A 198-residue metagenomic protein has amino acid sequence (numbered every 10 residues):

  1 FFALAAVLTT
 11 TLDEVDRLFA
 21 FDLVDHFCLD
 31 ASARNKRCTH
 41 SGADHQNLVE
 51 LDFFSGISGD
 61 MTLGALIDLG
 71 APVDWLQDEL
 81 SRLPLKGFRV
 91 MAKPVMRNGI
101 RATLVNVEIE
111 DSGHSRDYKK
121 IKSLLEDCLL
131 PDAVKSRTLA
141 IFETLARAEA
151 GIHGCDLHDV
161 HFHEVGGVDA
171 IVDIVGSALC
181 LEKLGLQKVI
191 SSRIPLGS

Functional and structural regions predicted by a protein language model:
A3-T11, F19-A20, C28-A33, T39-A43: Short linear motifs in low-complexity or flexible loops
Q46, S58, G87, R101 (+2 more regions): Short coil/turn connectors at secondary-structure junctions
L48-E50, Q77-S81, K188-G197: Beta-strand segments within the central parallel beta-sheet cores of soluble alpha/beta enzyme folds
E50-M61, I67-L69: N-terminal basic/disordered segments at the start of proteins
G56, V105, D169: Divalent metal-coordination and catalytic microenvironments
D68-H153: Glycine-rich nucleotide/cofactor/substrate-binding loop typically near the N-terminus or early in the first domain
L129, F142, A146-S198: Glycine-rich, mobile lid/loop segments that gate access to catalytic sites or pores
